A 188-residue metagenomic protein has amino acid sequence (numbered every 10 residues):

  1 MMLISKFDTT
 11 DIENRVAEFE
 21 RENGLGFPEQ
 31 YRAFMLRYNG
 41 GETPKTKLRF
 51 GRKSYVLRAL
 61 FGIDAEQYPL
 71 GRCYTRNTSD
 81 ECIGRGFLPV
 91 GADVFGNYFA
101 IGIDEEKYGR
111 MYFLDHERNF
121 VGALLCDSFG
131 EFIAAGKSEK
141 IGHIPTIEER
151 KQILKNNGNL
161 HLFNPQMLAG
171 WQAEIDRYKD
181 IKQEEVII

Functional and structural regions predicted by a protein language model:
M1-N97, I147, K151, H161-I188: A surface-exposed partner-binding patch
S5, I103-E106: Membrane-targeting and insertion segments and their boundary/processing signals
V56-A59, G102, D127-S128: Helix N-cap / beta->alpha transition motif
G91-D93, D104, L114-E117: Structured loops at beta-to-helix junctions and adjacent beta-edge loops in soluble globular domains
N97-I103: Short, surface-exposed beta-strand/loop micro-motifs that present aromatic residues
Y112-I144: Compact, glycine/acidic-enriched structural inserts
F132-H161, P165: Extended, acidic-biased charged interface segments
